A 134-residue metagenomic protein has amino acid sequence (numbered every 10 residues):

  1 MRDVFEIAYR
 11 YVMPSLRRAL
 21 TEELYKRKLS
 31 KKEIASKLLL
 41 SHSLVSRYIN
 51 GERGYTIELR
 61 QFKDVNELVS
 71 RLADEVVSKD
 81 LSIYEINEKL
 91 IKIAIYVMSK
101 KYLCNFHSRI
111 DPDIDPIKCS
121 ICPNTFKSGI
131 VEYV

Functional and structural regions predicted by a protein language model:
M1-R17: Short, Lys/Arg-enriched anionic-surface-contact patches
M13-K28: Short, amphipathic alpha-helical "recognition" segments used to contact nucleic acids or chromatin
S30-S36: Short alpha-helical "recognition helix" segments of helix-turn-helix
L44: Residues in the helix-turn-helix
Y48-N50: DNA major-groove recognition helix of helix-turn-helix
T56-L72: Short Lys/Arg-enriched helix C-cap and helix-to-coil transition segments that create basic nucleic-acid-contact patches
R71-V134: Helix-turn-helix/homeodomain-like alpha-helical modules used for DNA recognition and transcription-factor dimerization
